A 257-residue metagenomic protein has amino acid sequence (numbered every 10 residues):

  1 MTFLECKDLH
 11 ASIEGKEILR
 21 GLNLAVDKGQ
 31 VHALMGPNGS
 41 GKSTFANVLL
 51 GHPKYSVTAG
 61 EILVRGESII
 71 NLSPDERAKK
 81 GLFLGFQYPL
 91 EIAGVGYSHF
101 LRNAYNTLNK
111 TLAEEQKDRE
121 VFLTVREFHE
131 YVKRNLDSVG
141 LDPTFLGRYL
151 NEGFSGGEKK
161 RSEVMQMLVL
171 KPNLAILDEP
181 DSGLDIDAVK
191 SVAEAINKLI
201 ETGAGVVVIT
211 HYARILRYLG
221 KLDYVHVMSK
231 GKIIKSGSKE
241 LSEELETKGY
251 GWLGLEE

Functional and structural regions predicted by a protein language model:
L4-C6, L19-G21: Conserved structural motif at the start of ABC-family nucleotide-binding domains
M35-P37: The feature captures the beta-strand-to-loop junction immediately N-terminal to the Walker
E61-R77, N151: ABC ATPase NBD Q-loop/coupling interface
L84-Y88, G94-A113: Q-loop/switch helix immediately C-terminal to the Walker
M167-L168: ABC ATPase C-loop
E179-P180, D187: Walker B catalytic motif
Y224, M228, K232-L255: Conserved beta-strand-loop-alpha-helix hinge in the C-terminal portion of ABC ATPase nucleotide-binding domains
